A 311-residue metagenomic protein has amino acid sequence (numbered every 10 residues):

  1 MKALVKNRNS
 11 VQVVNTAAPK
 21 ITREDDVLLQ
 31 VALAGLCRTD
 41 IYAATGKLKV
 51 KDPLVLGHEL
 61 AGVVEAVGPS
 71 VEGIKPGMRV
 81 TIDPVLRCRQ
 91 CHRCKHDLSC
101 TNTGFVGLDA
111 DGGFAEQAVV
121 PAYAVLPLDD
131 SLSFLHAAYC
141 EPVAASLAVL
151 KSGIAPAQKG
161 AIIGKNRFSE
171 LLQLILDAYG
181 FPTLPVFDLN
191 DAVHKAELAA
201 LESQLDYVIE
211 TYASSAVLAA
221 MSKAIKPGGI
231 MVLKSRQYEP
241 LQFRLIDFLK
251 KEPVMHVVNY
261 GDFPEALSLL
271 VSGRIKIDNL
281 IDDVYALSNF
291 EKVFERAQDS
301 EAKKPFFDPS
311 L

Functional and structural regions predicted by a protein language model:
P19-A34, K47-H92, D129-L132: Glycine-rich beta-strand-centered segment in the early N-terminal region that forms part of a ligand/cofactor-binding
C88-I163: NAD(P)H dinucleotide-binding glycine-rich loop of Rossmann-like/cofactor-binding domains, especially the beta1-alpha1
L132-A200: Mid-domain Rossmann-like dinucleotide-binding core that forms the NAD(H)/NADP(H) cofactor-binding site
F181, S215-R274, P309-L311: Glycine-rich phosphate-binding loop and adjacent beta-alpha segment of Rossmann(oid) nucleotide-cofactor-binding
A199-V208: A short acidic, Gly/Pro-enriched loop at the edge of an enzyme's catalytic core that lines a small-molecule cofactor
P264-L311: C-terminal hydrophobic helical "lid"/dimerization subdomain of Rossmann-like NAD(P)H-dependent oxidoreductases
